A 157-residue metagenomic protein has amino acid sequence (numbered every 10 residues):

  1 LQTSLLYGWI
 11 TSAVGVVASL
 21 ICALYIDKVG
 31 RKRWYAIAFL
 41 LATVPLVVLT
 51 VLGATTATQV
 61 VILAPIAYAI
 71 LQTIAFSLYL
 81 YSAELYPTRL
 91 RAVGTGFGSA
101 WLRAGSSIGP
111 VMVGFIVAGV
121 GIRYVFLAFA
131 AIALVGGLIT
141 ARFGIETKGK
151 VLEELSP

Functional and structural regions predicted by a protein language model:
L1-P157: Transmembrane-helix signature of 12-pass secondary carriers
